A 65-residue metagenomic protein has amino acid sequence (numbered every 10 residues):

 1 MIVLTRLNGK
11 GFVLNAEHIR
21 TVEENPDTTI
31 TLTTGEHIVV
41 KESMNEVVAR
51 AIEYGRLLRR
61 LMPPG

Functional and structural regions predicted by a protein language model:
M1-V13, E17-G65: Eukaryotic intrinsically disordered, low-complexity regulatory linkers and tails enriched in Ser/Thr/Pro
